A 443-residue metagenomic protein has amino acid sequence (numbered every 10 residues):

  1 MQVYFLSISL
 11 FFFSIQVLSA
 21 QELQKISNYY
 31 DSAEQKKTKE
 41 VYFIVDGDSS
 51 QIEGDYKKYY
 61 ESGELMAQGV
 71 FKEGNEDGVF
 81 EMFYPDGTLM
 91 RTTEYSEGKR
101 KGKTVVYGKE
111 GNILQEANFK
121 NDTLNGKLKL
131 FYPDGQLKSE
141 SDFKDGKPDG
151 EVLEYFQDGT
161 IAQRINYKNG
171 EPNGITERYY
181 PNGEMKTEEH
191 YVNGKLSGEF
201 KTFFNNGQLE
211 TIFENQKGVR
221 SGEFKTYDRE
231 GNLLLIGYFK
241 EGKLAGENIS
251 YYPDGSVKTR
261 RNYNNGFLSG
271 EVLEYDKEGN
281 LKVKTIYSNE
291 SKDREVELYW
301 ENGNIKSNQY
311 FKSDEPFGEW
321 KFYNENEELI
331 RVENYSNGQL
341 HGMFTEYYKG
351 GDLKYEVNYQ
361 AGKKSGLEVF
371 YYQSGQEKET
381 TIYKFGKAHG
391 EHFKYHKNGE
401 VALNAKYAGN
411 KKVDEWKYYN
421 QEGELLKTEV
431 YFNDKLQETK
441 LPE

Functional and structural regions predicted by a protein language model:
M1-I26: Bacterial Sec-dependent N-terminal signal peptides
A20-Y372, Q376-Y419, E424-E443: Periodic aromatic/glycine/histidine/acidic cluster detector with a strong bias toward beta-strand repeat architectures
